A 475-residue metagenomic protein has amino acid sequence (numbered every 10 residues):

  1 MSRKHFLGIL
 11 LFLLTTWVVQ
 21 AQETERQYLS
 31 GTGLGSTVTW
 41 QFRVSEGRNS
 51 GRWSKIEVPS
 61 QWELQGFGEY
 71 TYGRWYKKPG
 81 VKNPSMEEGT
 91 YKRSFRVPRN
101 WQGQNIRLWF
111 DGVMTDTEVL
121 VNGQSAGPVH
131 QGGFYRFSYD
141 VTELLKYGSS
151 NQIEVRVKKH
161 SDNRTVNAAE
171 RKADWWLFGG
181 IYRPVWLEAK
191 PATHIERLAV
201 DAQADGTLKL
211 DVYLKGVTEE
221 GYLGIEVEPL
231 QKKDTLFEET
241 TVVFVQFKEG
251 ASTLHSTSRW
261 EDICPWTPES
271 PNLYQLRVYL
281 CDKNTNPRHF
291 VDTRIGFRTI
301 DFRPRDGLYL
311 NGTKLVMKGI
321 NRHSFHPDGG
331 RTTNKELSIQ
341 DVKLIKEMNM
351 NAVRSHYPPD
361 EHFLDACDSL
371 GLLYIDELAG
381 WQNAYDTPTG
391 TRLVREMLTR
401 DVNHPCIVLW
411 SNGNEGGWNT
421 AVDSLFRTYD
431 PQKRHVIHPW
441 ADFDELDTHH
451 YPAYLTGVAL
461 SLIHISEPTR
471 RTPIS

Functional and structural regions predicted by a protein language model:
M1-T24: Bacterial Sec-dependent N-terminal signal peptides
A21-R74, R156, H160, T165 (+1 more regions): Accessory carbohydrate-binding/adhesion or oligomerization-edge regions at the termini of glycan-active proteins
R26, L34, R43-G47, M86-I195 (+3 more regions): Accessory beta-strand-rich segments of carbohydrate-active enzymes
R26-G31, L198-A199, R277-I345: N-terminal carbohydrate-binding accessory modules
W101-Q104, L145-S150, R259-L273: Short glycine/proline/serine/threonine-rich loop/turn segments at secondary-structure transition edges
V121, T207-V245: Beta-strand-rich binding/interaction modules
G123, V185, Y274, G312 (+1 more regions): Conserved, mostly hydrophobic/aromatic
V342-I345, A352-S466, R470: Substrate-binding/catalytic cleft of secreted carbohydrate-active enzymes, primarily glycoside hydrolases
